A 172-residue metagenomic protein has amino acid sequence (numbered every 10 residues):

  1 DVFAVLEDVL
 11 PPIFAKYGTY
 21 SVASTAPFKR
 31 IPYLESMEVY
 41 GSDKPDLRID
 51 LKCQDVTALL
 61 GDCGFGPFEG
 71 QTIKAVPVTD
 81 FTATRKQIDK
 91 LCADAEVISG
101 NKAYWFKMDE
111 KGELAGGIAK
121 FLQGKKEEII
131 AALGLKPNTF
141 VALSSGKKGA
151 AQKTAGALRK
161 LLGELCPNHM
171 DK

Functional and structural regions predicted by a protein language model:
D1-K172: Class II aminoacyl-tRNA synthetase catalytic cores and aaRS-like
